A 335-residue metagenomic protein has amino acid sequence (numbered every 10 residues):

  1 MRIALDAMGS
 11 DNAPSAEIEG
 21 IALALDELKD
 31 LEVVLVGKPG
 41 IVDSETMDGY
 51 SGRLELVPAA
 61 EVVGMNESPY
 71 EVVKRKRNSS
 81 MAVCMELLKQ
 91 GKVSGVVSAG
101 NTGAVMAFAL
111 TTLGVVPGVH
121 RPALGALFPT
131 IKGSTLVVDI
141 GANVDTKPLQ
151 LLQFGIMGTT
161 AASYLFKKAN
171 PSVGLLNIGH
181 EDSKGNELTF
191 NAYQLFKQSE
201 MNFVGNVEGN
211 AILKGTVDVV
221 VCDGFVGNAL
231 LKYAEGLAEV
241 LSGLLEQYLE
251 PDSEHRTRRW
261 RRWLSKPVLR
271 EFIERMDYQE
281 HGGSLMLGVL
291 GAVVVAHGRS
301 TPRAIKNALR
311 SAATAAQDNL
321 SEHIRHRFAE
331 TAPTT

Functional and structural regions predicted by a protein language model:
M1-L5, D11-S15, K29-E32, G49 (+2 more regions): N-terminal charge/polar-biased segments
L5-S15, A142-L152, V295-P302: Short, glycine-rich nucleotide/cofactor-binding loops
D6, L35-V36, V57, S98-G100 (+6 more regions): Short beta-strand segments
A13-A16, L28, E32-G40, V144-G209 (+3 more regions): Glycine-rich phosphate/diphosphate-binding loop of Rossmann-like nucleotide-binding domains
A13-E67: N-terminal glycine-rich anion-binding loop in soluble enzyme alpha/beta folds
G49-V93: Phosphate/nucleotide-donor binding subsite
L110-A123, L127-V137, T216-V220, G224-T335: Glycine-rich phosphate/nucleotide-binding loop
